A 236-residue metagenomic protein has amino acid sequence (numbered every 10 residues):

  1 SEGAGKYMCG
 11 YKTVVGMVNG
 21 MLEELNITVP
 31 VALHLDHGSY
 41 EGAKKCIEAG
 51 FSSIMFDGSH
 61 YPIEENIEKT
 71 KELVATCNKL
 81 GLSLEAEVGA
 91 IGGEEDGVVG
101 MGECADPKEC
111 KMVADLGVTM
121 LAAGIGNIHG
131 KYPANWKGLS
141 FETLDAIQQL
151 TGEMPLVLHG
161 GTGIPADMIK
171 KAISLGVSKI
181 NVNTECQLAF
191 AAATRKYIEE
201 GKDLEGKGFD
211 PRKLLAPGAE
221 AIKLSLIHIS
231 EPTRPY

Functional and structural regions predicted by a protein language model:
S1-T13: Conserved N-terminal beta1-alpha1 strand-loop-helix module at the mouth
A4-G5, Y61-I63, H129, C186-A191: Short gly/pro/ser/thr-enriched loop/turn and capping motifs at secondary-structure boundaries
K12-T28, G38-G152, A166-I169, L175: Alpha/beta enzyme core
L33-S39, P155-A166: Glycine-rich beta-to-alpha transition loops that act as phosphate-gripper elements at the mouths of alpha/beta enzyme
T70-V74, P133, F190-G206: C-terminal helical cap(s) of enzyme catalytic domains, especially alpha/beta-barrels
I164, K170-A189: Active-site/pore-lining binding-face segments in mid-to-C-terminal subdomains
R195-L226: Internal helix-turn-beta structural module
I227-Y236: Single conserved hydrophobic/aromatic residue that forms the stacking wall/gate of nucleotide- or nucleobase-binding
